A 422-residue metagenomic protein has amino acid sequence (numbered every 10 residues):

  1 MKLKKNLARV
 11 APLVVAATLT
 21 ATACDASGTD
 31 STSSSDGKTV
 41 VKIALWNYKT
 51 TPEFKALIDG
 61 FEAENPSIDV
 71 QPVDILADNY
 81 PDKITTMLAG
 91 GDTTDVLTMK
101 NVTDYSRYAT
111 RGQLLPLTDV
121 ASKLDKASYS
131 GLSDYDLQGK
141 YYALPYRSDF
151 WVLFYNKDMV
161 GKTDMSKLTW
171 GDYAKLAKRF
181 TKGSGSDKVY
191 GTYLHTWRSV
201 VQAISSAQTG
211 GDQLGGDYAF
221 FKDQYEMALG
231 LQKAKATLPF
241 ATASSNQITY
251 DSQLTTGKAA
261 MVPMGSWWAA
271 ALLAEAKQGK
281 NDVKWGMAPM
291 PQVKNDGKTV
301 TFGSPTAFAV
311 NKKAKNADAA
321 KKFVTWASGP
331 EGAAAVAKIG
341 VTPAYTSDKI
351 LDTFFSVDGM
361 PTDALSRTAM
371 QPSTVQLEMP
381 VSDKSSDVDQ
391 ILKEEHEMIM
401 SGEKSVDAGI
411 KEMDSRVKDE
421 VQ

Functional and structural regions predicted by a protein language model:
K2-S106, A288, K294-D296, A319 (+4 more regions): Conserved N-terminal structural module of periplasmic/extracytoplasmic solute-binding proteins
E62, E226-N316: Extracytoplasmic/periplasmic substrate-binding proteins
A63, Y135-S199, Q208-S245, K312-D318 (+3 more regions): Helix-loop-helix "hinge/cap" segment bordering the ligand-binding cleft or interdomain interface
M87, T94-D95, L124-D158, K188-G191 (+2 more regions): A structural signal for short loop-to-beta-strand junctions that line the ligand-binding cleft of periplasmic/secreted
K100-F150, D172-A174, I204, D282-A288: Hinge/lid segment of periplasmic solute-binding proteins
T118-S128, G183-S186, Y190, S206-L231 (+4 more regions): Short, solvent-exposed loop/beta-turn-alpha elements that line the ligand-binding surface or hinge of extracytoplasmic
D134, A288, K338-Q390: Long, aromatic- and glycine/proline-rich binding clefts that accommodate carbohydrate-like moieties
G161, Q371-Q422: Conserved C-terminal helix/tail region of periplasmic/extracytoplasmic solute-binding proteins
